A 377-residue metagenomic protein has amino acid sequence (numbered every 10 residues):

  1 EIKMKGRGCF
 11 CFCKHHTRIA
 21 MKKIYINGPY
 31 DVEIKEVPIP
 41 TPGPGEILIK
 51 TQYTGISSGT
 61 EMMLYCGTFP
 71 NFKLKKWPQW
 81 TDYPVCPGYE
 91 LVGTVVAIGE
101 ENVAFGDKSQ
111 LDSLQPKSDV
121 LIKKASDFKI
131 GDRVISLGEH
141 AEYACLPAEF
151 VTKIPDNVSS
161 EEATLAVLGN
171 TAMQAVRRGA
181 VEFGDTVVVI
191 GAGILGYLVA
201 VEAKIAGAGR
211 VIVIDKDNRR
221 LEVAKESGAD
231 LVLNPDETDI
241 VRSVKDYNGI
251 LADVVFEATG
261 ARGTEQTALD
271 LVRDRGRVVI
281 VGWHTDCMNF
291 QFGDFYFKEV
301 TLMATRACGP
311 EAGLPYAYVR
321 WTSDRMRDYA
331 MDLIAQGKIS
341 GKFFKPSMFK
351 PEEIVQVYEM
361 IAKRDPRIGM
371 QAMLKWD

Functional and structural regions predicted by a protein language model:
K5-P87, K375-D377: Short N-terminal strand-loop motif that marks the start of NAD(P)H/FAD-dependent oxidoreductase cofactor-binding domains
P40-G55, T68-L137: Glycine-rich beta-strand-centered segment in the early N-terminal region that forms part of a ligand/cofactor-binding
Y53, E90, D132-R133, Y143 (+3 more regions): Residue-level marker of beta-strand positions
S109-D112, S159-E237, R242: Mid-domain Rossmann-like dinucleotide-binding core that forms the NAD(H)/NADP(H) cofactor-binding site
L137-A148: A structural motif shared across PLP-dependent enzymes of the aminotransferase-like
S227-M303: Glycine-rich cofactor phosphate-binding loops and adjacent beta1-alpha1 units of small-molecule cofactor enzyme domains
K245, F290-K345, Q356: C-terminal substrate-binding/catalytic core of Rossmann-like NAD(P)-dependent dehydrogenases/reductases
G249, V279, W283, M288 (+4 more regions): C-terminal capping/lid region of NAD(P)-dependent oxidoreductase domains
